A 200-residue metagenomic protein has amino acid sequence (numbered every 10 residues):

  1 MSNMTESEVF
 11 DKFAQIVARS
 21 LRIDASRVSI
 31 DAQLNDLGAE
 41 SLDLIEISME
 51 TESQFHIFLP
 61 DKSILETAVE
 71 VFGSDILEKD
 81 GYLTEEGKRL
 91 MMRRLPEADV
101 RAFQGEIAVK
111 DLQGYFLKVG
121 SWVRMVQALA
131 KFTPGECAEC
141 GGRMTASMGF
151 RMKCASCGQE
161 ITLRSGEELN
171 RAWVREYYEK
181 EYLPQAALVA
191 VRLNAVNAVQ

Functional and structural regions predicted by a protein language model:
M1-S26, Q54, S121-K131, G166 (+1 more regions): Thiotemplate assembly-line natural product biosynthesis machinery
E6, F10-A14, A18, I45-S48 (+3 more regions): An amphipathic alpha-helix signature
A25-N35: Short, surface-exposed beta-strand segments enriched in small/polar/acidic residues
S26, L44-F72, G81-Q113: Phosphopantetheinylated carrier protein domains
A130-E136, M148-F150: Short metal-coordination and nucleic-acid-contact micro-motifs, chiefly zinc-binding Cys/His arrays
C137-C140, M152-C157: Short cysteine-rich clusters marking metal-coordination/redox-active sites
G142-A146, T162: Short functional micro-motifs and their immediate structural scaffolds
C157-Y177: Short Cys/His-rich micro-motifs in 6-15 aa windows
